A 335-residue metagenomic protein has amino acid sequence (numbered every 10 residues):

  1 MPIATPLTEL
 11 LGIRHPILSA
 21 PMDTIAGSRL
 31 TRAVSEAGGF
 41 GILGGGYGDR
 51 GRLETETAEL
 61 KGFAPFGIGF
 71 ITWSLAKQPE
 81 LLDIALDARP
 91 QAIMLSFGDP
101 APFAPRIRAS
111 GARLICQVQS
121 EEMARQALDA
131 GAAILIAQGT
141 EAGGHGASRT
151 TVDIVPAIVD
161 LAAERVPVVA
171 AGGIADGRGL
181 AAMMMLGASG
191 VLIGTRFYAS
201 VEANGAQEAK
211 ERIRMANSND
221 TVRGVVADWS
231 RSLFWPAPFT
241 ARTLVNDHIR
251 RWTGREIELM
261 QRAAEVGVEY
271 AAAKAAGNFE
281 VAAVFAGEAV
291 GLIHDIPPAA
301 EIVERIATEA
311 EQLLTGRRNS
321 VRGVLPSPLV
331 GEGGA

Functional and structural regions predicted by a protein language model:
M1-P167: Active-site entrance/lid segments in N-terminal catalytic domains of soluble metabolic enzymes
I25, I174-A175: Residue-level detector of alpha-helix initiation sites
E59, A64, E141-G143, V268 (+3 more regions): Intrinsically disordered, low-complexity segments enriched in glycine/proline and serine/threonine
Q117, G172-G173, E332: Conserved acidic functional residues
S148-V169, A175-R322: Conserved active-site-proximal phosphate/metal-binding subdomains
G323, G331-G333: Glycine-biased, low-complexity coil/linker segments
